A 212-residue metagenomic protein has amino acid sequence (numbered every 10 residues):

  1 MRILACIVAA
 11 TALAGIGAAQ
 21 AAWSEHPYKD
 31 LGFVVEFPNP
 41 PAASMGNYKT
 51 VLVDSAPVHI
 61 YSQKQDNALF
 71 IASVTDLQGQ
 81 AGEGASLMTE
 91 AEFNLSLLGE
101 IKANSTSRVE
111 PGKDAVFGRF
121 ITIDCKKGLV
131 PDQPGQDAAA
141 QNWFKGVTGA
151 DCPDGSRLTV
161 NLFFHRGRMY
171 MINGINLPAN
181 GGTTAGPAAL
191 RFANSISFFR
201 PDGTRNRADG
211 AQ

Functional and structural regions predicted by a protein language model:
M1-A5: Positively charged n-region of N-terminal signal peptides that target proteins for export
C6-G15: Bacterial N-terminal signal peptides
A21-P40: Short N-terminal segments immediately surrounding and downstream of signal-peptide cleavage
K29, Q63-D66, F164-H165: Extracellular/periplasmic catalytic domains that process cell-envelope and extracellular macromolecules
F33, P41-A42, L87-V109, R166-Q212: Surface-exposed amphipathic alpha-helical segments
E36-I60, N94-F164: Signature of long, low-cysteine stretches enriched in small and polar/charged residues
N39-M88: Secretory pathway targeting signatures of secreted, lumenal, and periplasmic proteins
N67-F70, G155, R166-I172: Coil-to-beta-strand transition motifs
